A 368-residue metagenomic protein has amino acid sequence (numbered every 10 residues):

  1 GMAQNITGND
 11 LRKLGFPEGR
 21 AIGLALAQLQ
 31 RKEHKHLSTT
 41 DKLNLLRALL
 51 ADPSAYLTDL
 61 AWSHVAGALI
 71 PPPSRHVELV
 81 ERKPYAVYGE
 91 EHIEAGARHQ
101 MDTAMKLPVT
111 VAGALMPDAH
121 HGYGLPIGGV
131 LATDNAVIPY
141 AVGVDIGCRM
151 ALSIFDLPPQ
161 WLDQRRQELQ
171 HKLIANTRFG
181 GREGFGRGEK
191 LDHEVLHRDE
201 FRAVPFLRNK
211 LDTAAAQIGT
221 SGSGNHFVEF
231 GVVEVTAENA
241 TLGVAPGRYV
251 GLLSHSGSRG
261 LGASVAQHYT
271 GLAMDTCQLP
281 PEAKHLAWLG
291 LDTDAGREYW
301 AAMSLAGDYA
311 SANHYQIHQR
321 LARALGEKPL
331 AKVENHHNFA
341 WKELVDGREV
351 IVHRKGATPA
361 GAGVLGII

Functional and structural regions predicted by a protein language model:
G1-A66: Charged substrate- and nucleic-acid-binding regions of tRNA-handling and nucleotidyl-transfer enzymes, centered on
S54-K83, G89: Low-complexity, highly charged intrinsically disordered N-terminal segments that act as targeting/localization
L79-A86, I93-G96, P108-A112, Y123-I127 (+4 more regions): Domain-length cofactor-binding catalytic modules of enzymes
Y88, A97, M101-A104, A114-M116: N-terminal glycine-/serine-/threonine-rich phosphate-binding loop
A119-G147: Active-site cofactor/substrate anionic-group-binding motifs, chiefly glycine- and Lys/Arg-rich phosphate-binding loops
C148-A151, P246: Soluble secreted/lumenal catalytic domains with histidine-centered metal-binding or acid-base catalytic motifs
L152-Q164, E168: Metal-associated gating/positioning segment near the N- to mid-region
F185-R198: Acidic, glycine-rich loop-and-strand cores that form catalytic or ligand-binding grooves in diverse globular domains
